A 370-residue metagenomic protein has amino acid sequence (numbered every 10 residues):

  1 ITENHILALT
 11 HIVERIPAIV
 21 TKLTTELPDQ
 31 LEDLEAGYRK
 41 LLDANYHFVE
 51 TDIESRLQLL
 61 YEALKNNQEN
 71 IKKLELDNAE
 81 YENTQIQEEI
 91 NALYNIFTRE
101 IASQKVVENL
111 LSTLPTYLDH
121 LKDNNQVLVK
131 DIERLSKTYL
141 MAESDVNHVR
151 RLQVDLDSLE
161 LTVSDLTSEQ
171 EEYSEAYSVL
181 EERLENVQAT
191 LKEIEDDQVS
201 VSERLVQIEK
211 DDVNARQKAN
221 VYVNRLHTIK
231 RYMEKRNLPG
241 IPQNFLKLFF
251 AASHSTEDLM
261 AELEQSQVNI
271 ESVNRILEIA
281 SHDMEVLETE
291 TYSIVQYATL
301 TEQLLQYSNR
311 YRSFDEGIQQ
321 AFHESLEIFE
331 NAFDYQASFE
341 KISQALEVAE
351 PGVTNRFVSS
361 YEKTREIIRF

Functional and structural regions predicted by a protein language model:
I1-F370: Long, charged/polar, soluble alpha-helical segments
